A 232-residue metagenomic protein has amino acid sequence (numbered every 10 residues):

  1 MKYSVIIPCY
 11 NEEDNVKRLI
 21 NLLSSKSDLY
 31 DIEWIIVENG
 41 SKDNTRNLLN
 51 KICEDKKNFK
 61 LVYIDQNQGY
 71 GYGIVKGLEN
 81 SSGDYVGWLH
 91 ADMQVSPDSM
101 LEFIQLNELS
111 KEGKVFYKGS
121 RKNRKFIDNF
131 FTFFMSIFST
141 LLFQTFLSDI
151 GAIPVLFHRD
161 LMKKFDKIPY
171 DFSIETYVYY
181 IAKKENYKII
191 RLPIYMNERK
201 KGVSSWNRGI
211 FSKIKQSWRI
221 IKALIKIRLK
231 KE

Functional and structural regions predicted by a protein language model:
M1-Y3, P8, D14, R18-N21 (+2 more regions): Hydrophobic helical membrane-anchoring modules
S4-P8, I35-I36, Y63: Short hydrophobic beta-strand elements that form part of the catalytic alpha/beta core underpinning NDP-sugar/donor
E12-N15, S41, Y70, S96: Donor nucleotide-sugar binding loop of glycosyltransferases
D14-R18, D43-I52: Acidic helix N-cap motif at the loop->helix transition within catalytic regions of sugar-transfer enzymes
N21-D31: Short, acidic, metal-binding catalytic loop of nucleotide-sugar glycosyltransferases
I32-E33, R46-N80: Conserved donor nucleotide-binding strand/loop of the catalytic core
E38-N47, M93: A conserved acidic beta->alpha catalytic loop
I64-N80, Y85-W88, P97-F172, R199-F211 (+1 more regions): Acceptor/aglycone-binding surface of glycosyltransferases and processive sugar-polymer synthases
